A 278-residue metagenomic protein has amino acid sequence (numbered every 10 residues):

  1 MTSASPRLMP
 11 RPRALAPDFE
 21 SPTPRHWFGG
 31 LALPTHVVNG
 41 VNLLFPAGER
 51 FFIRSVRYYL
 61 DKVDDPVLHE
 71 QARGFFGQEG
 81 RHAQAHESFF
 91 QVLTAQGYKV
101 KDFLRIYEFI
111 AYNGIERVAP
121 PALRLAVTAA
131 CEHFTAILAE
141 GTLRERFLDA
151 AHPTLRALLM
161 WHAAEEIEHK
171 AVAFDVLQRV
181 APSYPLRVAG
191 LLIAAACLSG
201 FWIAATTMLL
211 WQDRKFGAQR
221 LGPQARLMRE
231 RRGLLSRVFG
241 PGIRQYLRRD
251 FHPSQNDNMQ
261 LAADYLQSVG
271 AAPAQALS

Functional and structural regions predicted by a protein language model:
T2-S278: Non-heme di-metal
